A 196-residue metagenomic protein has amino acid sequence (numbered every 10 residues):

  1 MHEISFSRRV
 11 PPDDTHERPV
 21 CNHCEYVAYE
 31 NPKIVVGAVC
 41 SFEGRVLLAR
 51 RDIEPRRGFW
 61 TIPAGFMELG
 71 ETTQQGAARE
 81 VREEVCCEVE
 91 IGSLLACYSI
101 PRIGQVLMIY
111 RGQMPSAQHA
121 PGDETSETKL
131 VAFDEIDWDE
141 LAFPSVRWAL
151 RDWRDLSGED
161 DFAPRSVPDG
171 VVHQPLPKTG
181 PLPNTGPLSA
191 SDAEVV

Functional and structural regions predicted by a protein language model:
M1-A38: Acidic, metal-coordinating catalytic segment for phosphate/diphosphate chemistry, firing primarily on the Nudix
H16, N31-V35, S41-E43, P55-R57 (+3 more regions): Short connector loops at helix/strand junctions that flank enzyme active sites, especially segments positioning acidic
R18-V20, V39, L48, I109-R111 (+1 more regions): Conserved hydrophobic/aromatic beta-strand scaffold that supports enzyme active sites
K33, R51, L141: Surface loops and adjacent helix of pleckstrin homology
S41-E83: Conserved Nudix-box catalytic region and its N-terminal flanking loop in Nudix hydrolases and closely related
M67-D152, L156, D160-F162, P175-L176 (+2 more regions): Unchanged
S166-P168, V172-H173: Extracellular, disulfide-bonded carbohydrate-recognition/adhesion ectodomains, dominated by C-type lectin-like domains
